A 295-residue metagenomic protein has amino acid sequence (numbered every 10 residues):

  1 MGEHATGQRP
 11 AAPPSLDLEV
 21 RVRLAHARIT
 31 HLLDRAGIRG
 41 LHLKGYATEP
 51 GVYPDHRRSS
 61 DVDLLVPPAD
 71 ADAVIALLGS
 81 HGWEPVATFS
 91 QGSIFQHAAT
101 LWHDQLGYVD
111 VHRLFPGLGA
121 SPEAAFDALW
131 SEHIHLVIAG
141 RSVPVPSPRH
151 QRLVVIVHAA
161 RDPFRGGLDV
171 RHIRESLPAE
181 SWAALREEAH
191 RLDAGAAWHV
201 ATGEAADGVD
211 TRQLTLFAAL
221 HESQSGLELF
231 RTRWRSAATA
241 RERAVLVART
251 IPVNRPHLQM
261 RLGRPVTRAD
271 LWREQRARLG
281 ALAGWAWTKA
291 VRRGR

Functional and structural regions predicted by a protein language model:
M1-S60, V66-R295: Conserved NTP-donor binding/palm subdomain of two-metal-ion nucleotidyltransferases/polymerases, i.e., the charged
